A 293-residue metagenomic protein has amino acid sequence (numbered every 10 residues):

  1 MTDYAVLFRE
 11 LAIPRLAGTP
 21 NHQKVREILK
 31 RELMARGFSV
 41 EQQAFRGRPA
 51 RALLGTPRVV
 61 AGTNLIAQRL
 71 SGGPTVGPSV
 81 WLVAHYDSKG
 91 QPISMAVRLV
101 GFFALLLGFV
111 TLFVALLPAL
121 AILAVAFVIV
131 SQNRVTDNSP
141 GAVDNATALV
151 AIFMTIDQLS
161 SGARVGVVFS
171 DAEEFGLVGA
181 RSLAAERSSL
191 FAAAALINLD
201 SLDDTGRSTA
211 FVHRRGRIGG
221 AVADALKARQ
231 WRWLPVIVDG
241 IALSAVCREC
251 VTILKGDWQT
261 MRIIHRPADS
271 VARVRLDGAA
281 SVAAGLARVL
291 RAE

Functional and structural regions predicted by a protein language model:
M1-V25, K30-E32, R36, A50-T56 (+4 more regions): N-terminal capping segment at the start of a domain
T2, L16-E27, A142-A146, V150 (+2 more regions): Soluble non-cytosolic domains of exported or imported proteins
D3-V6, K24, I28, G179-S182 (+3 more regions): Extracytoplasmic/secreted proteins, especially bacterial periplasmic and envelope-associated proteins
L7, I13-G73, I93-F109, A121: A non-catalytic alpha/beta surface segment that caps or lines the substrate-entry region of metallo-dependent hydrolase
E41, W81, G166-V168: A structural signal for isolated positions on well-ordered beta-strands in alpha/beta enzyme cores
A44, A194-A195, L202-E293: Active-site-adjacent substrate-binding region of metalloamidase/peptidase-like peptide-processing proteins
P78-H85: Short beta-strand element of the alpha/beta-hydrolase
G90-I93, L107-G108, P118-A221, R232-A242: Acidic/histidine-rich catalytic neighborhood of metal-dependent amide-processing enzymes
